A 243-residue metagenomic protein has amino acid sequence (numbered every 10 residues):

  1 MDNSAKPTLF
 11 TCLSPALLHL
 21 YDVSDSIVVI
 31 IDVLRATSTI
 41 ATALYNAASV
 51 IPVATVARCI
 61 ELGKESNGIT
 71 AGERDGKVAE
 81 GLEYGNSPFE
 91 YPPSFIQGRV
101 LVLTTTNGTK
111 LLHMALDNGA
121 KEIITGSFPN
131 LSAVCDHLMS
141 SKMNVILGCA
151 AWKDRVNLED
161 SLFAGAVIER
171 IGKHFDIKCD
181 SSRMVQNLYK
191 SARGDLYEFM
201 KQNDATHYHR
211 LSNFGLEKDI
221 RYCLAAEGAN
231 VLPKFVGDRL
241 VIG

Functional and structural regions predicted by a protein language model:
D2-I31: Non-transmembrane, aqueous-exposed alpha-helical and coiled segments at domain scale
T8-F10, S26-V29, S49-I51, N67-T70 (+5 more regions): Structural motif
F10-H19, A36-A48, A57-L101, T105 (+3 more regions): Residues that scaffold, gate, or flank divalent-cation-dependent active/transport sites
S24-S26, V33-L34, I40-V50, R58 (+2 more regions): Active-/binding-site microenvironments in catalytic and ligand-binding cores
E83-E122, S141, L158-G243: Long, charged alpha-helical interface segments
T105-N107, T125-F128, L147-A151: Short, structured patches in soluble enzyme cores that scaffold and shape functional sites
H137-V145: Glycine-rich phosphate/diphosphate-binding loops that line cofactor/substrate pockets in enzymes
A150-D160: Phosphate/ribose-phosphate-bearing ligand recognition and processing surfaces, centered on ADP-ribose/NAD(+/P+) systems
